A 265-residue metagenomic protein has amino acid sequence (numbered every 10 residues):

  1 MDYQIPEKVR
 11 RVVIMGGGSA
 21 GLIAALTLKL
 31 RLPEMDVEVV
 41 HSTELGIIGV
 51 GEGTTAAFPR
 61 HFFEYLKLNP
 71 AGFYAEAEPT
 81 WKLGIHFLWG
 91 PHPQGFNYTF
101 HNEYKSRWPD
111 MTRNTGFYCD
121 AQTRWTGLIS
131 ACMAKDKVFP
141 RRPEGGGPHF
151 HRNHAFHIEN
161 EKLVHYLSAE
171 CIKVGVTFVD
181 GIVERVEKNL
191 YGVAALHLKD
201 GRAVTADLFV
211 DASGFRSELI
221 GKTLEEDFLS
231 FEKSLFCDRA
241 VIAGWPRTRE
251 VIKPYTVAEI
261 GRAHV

Functional and structural regions predicted by a protein language model:
P6-G18: Beta1/beta-strand and adjacent pyrophosphate-binding region of the FAD-binding site in flavoprotein oxidoreductases
G21: N-terminal Rossmann-fold NAD(P) dinucleotide-binding loop
A24-M35, H61, Y65, V174: A short, Lys/Arg-enriched amphipathic alpha-helix followed by its capping loop at the start of a domain
K29-V50: Glycine-rich FAD pyrophosphate-binding loop
E38-S42, P143-R152: A short, surface-exposed helix-loop junction/capping segment
G53-K137: Dinucleotide-binding Rossmann-like beta1-alpha1 core, especially the glycine-rich loop that anchors the ADP
H151-R262: Predominantly flavin-linked oxidoreductase catalytic cores and closely associated redox partners
